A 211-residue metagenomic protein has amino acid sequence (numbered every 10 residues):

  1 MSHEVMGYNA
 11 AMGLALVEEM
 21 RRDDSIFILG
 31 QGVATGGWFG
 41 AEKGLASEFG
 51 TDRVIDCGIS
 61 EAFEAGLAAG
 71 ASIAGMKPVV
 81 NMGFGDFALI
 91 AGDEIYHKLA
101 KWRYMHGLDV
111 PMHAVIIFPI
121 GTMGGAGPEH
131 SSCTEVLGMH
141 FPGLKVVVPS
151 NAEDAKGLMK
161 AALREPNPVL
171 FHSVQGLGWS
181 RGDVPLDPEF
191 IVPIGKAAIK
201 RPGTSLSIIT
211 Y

Functional and structural regions predicted by a protein language model:
M1-L177, D187-E189: Thiamine diphosphate
G92, G195-K196, P202-G203: Glycine- and Gly-Pro-enriched alpha-helical subdomains that act as flexible, kink-prone "lid/hinge" or packing modules
E135-V136, K196-A198: Short, flexible, solvent-exposed loop/turn segments with mixed acidic/basic and small polar residues
W179-A197: Glycine/aspartate-rich loop-and-adjacent alpha/beta segment that forms the canonical ThDP
L206-Y211: Glycine-rich phosphate/diphosphate-binding loop of Rossmann-like nucleotide-binding domains
